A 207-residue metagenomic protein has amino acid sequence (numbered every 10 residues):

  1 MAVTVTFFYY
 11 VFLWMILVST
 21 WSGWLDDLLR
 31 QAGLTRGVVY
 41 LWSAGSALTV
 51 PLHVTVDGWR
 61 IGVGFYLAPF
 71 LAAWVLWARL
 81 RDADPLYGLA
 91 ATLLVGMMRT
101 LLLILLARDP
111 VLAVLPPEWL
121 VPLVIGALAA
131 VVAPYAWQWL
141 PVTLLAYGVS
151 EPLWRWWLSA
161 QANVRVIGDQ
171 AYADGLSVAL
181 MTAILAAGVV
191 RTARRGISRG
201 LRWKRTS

Functional and structural regions predicted by a protein language model:
M1-G58, M181-I184, I197-S207: N-terminal topogenic module of multi-pass integral membrane proteins
M1-L13, T55-A68, D109-L120: Structural signature of hydrophobic alpha-helical transmembrane segments
A2-V11, V132-S207: C-terminal transmembrane helix-loop-helix hairpin of multi-pass membrane proteins
F12-L17, W42-T49, A68-W74, V121-A130: Hydrophobic, membrane-inserted alpha-helices
M15-R30, L71-A83, A130-V131: C-terminal ends of transmembrane helices
W42-P51, V95-L103, A146-W157: Aromatic-anchored segments of alpha-helical transmembrane domains
Y66-A68, W77-V142: Membrane-proximal helix-loop-helix units in multi-pass membrane proteins
